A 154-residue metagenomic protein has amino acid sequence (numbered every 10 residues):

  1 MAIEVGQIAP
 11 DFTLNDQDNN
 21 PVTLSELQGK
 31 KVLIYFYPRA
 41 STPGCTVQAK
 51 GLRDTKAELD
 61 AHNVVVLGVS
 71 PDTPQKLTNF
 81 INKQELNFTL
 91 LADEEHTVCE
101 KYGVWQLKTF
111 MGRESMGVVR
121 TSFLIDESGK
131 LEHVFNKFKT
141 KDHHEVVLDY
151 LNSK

Functional and structural regions predicted by a protein language model:
M1-K154: Chalcogenol-based redox active-site neighborhoods
